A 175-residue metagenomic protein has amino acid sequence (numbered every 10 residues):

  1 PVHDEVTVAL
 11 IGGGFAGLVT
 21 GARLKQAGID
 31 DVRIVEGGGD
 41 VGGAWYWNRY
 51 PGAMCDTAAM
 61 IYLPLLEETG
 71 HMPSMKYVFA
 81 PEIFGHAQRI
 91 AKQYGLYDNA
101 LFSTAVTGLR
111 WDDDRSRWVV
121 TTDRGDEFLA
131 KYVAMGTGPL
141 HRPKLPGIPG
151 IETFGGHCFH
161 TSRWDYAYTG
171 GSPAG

Functional and structural regions predicted by a protein language model:
P1-V2: Non-catalytic terminal and boundary segments that flank Rossmann-like NAD(P)-dependent oxidoreductase
E5-I34: N-terminal Rossmann-like FAD-binding beta1-loop-alpha1 element of flavoenzymes
E5-T7, S103, G175: Phosphate-coordination loops involved in phosphoryl transfer and adenosine-cofactor binding
I11, K25-A27, W164-G175: Rossmann-like dinucleotide/flavin-binding elements
K25-Y50: Glycine-rich FAD pyrophosphate-binding loop
Y46-H86: Glycine-rich active-site loop/strand segments that organize a redox cofactor
P73-L140: Feature captures the FAD/FMN-dependent oxidoreductase FAD-binding
V133, T137-Y166: Glycine-rich beta-alpha-beta "Rossmann" dinucleotide-binding loop(s) and their flanking helix/strand
